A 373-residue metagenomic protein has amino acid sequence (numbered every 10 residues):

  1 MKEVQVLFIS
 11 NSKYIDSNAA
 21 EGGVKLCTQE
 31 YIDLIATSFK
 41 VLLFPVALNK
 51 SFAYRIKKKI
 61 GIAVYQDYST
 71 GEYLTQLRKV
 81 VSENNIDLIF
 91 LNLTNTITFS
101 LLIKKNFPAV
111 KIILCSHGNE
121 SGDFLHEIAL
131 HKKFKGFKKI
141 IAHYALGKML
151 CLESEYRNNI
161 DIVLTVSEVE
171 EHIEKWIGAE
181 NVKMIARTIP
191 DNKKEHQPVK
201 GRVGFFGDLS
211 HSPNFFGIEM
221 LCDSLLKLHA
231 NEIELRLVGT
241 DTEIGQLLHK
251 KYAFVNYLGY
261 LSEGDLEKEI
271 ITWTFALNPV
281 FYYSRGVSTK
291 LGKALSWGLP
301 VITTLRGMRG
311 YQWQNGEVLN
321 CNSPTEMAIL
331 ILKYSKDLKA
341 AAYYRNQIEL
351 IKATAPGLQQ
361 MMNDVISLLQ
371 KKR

Functional and structural regions predicted by a protein language model:
M1-N49, N84, K227: N-terminal subdomain of nucleotide-sugar transferases
A20, L26-C27, M184-K251, Y257-G264: Conserved catalytic-core segment of nucleotide-activated headgroup transferases in glycan assembly
K57-K59, I113-K148, D208: Acceptor-binding helix/loop patch of EC 2.4 sugar-transfer enzymes, predominantly nucleotide-sugar-dependent
R78-T98, V110-I113: Short N-terminal targeting/anchoring amphipathic segment
H143-K194: Donor nucleotide-sugar binding/catalytic pocket of nucleotide-sugar-dependent glycosyltransferases
I270-R285, L299: Acidic donor-binding loop of glycosyltransferase active sites
A276, K290-K293, P300-T304: Short hydrophobic beta-strand element within catalytic cores of glycosyltransferases and related nucleotide-activated
K336-Q370: A charged, aromatic-enriched C-terminal amphipathic alpha-helix characteristic of glycosyltransferases across folds
